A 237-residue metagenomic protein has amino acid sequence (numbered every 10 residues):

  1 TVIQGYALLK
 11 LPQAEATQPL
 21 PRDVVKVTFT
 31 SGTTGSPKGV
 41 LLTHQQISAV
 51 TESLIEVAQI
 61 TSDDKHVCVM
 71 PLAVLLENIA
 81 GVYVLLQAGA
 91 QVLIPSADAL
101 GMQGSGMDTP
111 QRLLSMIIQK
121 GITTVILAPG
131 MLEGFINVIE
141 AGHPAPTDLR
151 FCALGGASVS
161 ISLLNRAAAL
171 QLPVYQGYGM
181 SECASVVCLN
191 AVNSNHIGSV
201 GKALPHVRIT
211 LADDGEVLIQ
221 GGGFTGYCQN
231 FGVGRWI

Functional and structural regions predicted by a protein language model:
T1-Q18, I118: Structural core segment of the AMP-binding/adenylate-forming
T1-Q4, K38-L41, A90-D98, Q103-G104 (+1 more regions): Short beta-strand->loop structural element characteristic of the AMP-binding/adenylate-forming
P12-F29, S36, Q59-K65: Conserved pre-ATP/AMP-binding loop-to-beta segment of ANL
V25-V50: Conserved AMP-binding A3 loop
Q45, G130-E133, A157-S158, S162 (+1 more regions): Alpha-helix/helix-capping structural signal
S48-K65, L72-T124, P129-E133, N137-V138: Conserved AMP-binding/adenylation subdomain of ANL enzymes
Q87-A90, L114-S115, I122-I126, I136-N195 (+1 more regions): Gly/Ser/Thr-rich phosphate-binding loop
S199, A203, A212-I237: Conserved ATP/PPi-binding loop(s) of AMP-dependent carboxylate-activating enzymes
